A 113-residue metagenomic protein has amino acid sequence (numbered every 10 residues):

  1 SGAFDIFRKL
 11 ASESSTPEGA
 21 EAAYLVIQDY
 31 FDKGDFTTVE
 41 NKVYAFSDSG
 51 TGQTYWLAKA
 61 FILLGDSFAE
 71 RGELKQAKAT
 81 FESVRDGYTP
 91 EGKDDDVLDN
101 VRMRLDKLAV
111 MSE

Functional and structural regions predicted by a protein language model:
S1-E113: Acidic, polar-rich low-complexity tracts and alpha-helical solenoid repeat scaffolds
